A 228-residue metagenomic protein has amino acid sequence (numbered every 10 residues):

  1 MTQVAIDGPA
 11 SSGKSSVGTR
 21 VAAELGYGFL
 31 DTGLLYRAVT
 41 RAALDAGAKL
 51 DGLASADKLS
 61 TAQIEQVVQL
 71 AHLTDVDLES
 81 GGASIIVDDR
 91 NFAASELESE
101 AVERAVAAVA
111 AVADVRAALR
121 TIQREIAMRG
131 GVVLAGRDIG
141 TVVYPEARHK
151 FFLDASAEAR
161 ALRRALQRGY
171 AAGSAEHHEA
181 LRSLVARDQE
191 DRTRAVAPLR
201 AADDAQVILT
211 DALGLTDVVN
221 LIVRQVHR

Functional and structural regions predicted by a protein language model:
I6: Hydrophobic anchor at the beta1->P-loop junction of P-loop NTPases
P9: P-loop (Walker A) phosphate-binding loop of NTP-binding proteins
K14: Conserved lysine of the Walker
V17: Hydrophobic positions on the alpha1 helix immediately C-terminal to the Walker A/P-loop
E24-E96: N-terminal phosphate/diphosphate-binding loop that engages ATP/GTP or pyrophosphate donors across diverse enzyme folds
G33, D89, L119, V133 (+1 more regions): Residue-level signal for inorganic ion chemistry
E79, Q123-R129, R137-V142, E146 (+1 more regions): Small-molecule kinase domains that catalyze NTP-dependent phosphoryl transfer to phosphate-bearing small molecules
A93-Y170: ATP-dependent NMP and nucleoside kinases share a basic, alpha-helical "lid"
